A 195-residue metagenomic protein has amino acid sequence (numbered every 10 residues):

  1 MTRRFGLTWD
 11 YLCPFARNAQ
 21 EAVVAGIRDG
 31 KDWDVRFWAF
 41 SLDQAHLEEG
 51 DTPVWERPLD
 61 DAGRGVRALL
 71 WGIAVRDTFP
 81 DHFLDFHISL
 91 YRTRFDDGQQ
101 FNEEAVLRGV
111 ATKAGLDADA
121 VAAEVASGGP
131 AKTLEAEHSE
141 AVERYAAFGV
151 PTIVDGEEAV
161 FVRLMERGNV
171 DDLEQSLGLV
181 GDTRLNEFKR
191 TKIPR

Functional and structural regions predicted by a protein language model:
M1-T2: A short beta-strand-turn-helix
F5, Q20-D29, E104-R195: C-terminal cap of thioredoxin/glutaredoxin-like
L7-C13: Aromatic-flanked redox-active Cys/Sec active sites in thiol-based oxidoreductases, especially the WC-centered
T8, R36-W38, V154: Solvent-exposed beta-strand sheet faces enriched in polar/charged residues
D10, R94-F95, E124-V125: Short, contiguous strand/loop micro-motifs
L12, F79, S127-P130: Short beta->alpha junction loops/turns
C13-A16, I153: The canonical Cys-X-X-Cys-His
R17-V106, L179, T183, E187-R195: Structural alpha/beta surface segment adjacent to cysteine/selenocysteine redox centers across thiol/disulfide enzymes
